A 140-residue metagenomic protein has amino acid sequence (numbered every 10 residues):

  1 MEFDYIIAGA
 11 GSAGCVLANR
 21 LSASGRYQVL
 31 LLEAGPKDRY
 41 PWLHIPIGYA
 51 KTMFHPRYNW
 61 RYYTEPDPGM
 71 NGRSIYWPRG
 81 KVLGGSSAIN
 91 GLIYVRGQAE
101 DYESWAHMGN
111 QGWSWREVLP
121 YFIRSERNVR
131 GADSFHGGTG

Functional and structural regions predicted by a protein language model:
M1-G140: N-terminal redox-cofactor-binding region of secreted/periplasmic oxidoreductases
